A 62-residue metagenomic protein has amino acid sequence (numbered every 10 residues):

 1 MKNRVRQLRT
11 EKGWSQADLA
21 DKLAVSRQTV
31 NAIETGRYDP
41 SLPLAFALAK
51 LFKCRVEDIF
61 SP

Functional and structural regions predicted by a protein language model:
M1-N3, P62: Absolute protein N-terminus
N3-K22: Short basic helix-loop element that most often maps to the first helix and adjoining turn of HTH DNA-binding modules
E11, K50, F60-P62: Short, charged recognition helix plus adjacent turn of helix-turn-helix-like nucleic-acid-binding domains
D18, T29, D58: Residues in the helix-turn-helix
V25-Y38: Recognition helix of helix-turn-helix/homeodomain-like DNA-binding domains that insert into the DNA major groove
P43-D58: DNA major-groove recognition helix of helix-turn-helix/homeodomain DNA-binding modules
